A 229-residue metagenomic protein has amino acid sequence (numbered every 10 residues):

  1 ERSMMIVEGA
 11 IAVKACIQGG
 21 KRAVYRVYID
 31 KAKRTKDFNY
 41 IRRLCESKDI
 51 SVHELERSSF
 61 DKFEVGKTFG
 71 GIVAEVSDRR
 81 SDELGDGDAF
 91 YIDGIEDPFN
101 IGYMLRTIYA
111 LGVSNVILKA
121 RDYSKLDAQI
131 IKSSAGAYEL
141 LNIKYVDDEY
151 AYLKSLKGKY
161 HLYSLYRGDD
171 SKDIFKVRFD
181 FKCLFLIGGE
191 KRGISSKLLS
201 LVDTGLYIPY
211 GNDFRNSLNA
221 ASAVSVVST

Functional and structural regions predicted by a protein language model:
E1-D82: N-terminal positively charged helical leader segments and presequences
G9, E96-M104, S217-S222: Amphipathic alpha-helical repeat scaffolds
K14, A110, K132-A135, L199-T229: Structured adenosyl-cofactor binding patch, chiefly the S-adenosyl-L-methionine
A15, I50, L84-K172: RNA substrate-binding interface of SAM-dependent RNA methyltransferases
F38, Y123-Q129, R192-L198: Short, glycine/polar-rich helix-capping loops at beta-to-alpha or helix-loop-helix junctions that flank or form
E56, D93, K119-A120, D147 (+1 more regions): Short beta->alpha connector loops at strand-helix junctions that form conserved, small/polar/Pro-enriched
Y163-R215: Active-site/ligand-binding-proximal alpha/beta "capping" segment
